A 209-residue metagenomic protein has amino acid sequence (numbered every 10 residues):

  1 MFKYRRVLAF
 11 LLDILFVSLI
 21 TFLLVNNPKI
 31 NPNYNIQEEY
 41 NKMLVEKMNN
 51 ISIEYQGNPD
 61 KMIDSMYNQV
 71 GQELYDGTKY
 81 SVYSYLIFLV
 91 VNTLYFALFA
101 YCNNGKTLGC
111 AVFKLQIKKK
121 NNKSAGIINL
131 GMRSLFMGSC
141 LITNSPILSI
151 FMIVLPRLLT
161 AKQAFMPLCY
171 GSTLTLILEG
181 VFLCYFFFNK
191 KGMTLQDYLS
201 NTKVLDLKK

Functional and structural regions predicted by a protein language model:
M1-K209: Membrane-interfacial and juxtamembrane segments of integral membrane proteins
